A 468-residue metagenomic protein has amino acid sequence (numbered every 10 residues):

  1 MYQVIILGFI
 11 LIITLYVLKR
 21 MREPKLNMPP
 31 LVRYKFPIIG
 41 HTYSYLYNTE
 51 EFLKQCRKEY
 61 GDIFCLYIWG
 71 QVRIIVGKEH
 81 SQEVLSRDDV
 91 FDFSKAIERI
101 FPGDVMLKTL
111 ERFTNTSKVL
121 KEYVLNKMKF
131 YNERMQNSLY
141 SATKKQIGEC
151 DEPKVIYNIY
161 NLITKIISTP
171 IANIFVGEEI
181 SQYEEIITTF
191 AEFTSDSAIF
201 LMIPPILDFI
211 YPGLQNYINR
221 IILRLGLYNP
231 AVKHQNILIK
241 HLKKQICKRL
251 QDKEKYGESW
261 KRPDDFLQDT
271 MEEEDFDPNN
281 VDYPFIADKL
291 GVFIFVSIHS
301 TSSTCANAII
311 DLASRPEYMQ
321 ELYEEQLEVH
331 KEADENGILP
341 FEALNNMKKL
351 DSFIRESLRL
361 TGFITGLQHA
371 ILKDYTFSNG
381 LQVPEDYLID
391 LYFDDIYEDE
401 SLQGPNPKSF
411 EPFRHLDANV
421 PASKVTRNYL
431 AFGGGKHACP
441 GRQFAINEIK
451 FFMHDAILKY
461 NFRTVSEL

Functional and structural regions predicted by a protein language model:
Y2-K108, N428: N-terminal membrane-proximal hinge/A-helix region immediately C-terminal to the signal-anchor transmembrane segment
V17-N27, I74, K78-E79, I97-T143 (+1 more regions): Cytochrome P450
P29-L31, I75-V76, E83-V84, H299-E324: Classical protein tyrosine phosphatase
Y131-C305: Cytochrome P450 heme-thiolate monooxygenase catalytic core
S314-I364, I371, N379, P384-Y387 (+1 more regions): Cytochrome P450 I-helix active-site segment
L391-V420: Conserved cytochrome P450 K-helix/beta-meander segment immediately N-terminal to the heme-binding cysteine loop
L416-K450: Cytochrome P450 heme-thiolate "Cys pocket" and heme-binding signature region
R442-L468: Cytochrome P450 heme-binding "Cys pocket" and the immediately downstream C-terminal segment
